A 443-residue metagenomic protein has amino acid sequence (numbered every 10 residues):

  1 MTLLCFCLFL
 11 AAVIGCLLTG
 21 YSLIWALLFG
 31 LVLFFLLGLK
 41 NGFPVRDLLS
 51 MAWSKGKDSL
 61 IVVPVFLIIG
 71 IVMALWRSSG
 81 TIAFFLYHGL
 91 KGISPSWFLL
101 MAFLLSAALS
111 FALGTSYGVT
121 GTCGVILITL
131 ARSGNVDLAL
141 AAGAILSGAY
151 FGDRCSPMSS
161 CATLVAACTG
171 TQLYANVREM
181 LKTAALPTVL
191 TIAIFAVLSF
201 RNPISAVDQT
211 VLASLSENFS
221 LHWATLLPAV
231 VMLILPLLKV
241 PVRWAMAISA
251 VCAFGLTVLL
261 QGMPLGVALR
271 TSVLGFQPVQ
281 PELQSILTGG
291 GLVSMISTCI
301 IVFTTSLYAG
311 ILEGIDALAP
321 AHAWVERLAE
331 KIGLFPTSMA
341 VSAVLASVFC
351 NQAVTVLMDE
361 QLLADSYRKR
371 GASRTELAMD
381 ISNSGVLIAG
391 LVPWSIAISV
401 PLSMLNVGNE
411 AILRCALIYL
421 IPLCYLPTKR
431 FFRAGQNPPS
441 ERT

Functional and structural regions predicted by a protein language model:
T2-V13, Y21-N41, V63-I69, L100 (+6 more regions): Hydrophobic mid-bilayer segments of alpha-helices in multi-pass membrane transport proteins, especially secondary
G15-L27, W53-K57, G89-S94, R178 (+3 more regions): Interfacial loop-to-helix junctions that mark the boundaries of transmembrane helices in multi-pass membrane
A26, G30, F34, V62 (+11 more regions): Alpha-helical transmembrane segments of multi-pass membrane proteins, especially transporters and channels
G42-R132, Q280-A364: Membrane-embedded alpha-helical segments and adjacent helix-loop junctions characteristic of multi-pass solute
R77-Y87, L104-S106, N202-S216, T375-D380: Short juxtamembrane and helix-loop transition motifs at transmembrane-helix boundaries in membrane proteins
A144-I145, Y150-M158, T188-I204, K429-P439: Transmembrane-helix bundle segments that line or gate the permeation/cavity pathway in multi-pass membrane proteins
L164-Y174, N202-V231, C252, L256-V279 (+2 more regions): Transmembrane alpha-helical segments and their short flanking loops that form helix-hairpins/helix-helix interfaces
C168-T188, A329-T443: C-terminal transmembrane helix pair
